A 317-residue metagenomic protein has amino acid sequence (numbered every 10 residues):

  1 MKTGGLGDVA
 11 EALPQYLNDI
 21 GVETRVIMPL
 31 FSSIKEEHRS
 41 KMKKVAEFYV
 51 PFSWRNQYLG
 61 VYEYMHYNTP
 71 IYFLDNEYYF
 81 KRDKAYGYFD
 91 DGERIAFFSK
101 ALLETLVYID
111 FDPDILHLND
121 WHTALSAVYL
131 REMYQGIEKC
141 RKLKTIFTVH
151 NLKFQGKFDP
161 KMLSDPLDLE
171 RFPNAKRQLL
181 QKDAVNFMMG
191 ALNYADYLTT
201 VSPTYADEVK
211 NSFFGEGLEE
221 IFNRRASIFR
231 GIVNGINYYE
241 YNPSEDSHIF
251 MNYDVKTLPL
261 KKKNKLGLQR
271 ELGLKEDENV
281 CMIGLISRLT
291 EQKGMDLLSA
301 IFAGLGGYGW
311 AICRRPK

Functional and structural regions predicted by a protein language model:
M1-K317: Catalytic cores of nucleotide-sugar-dependent glycosyltransferases that transfer UDP/GDP/TDP-activated
